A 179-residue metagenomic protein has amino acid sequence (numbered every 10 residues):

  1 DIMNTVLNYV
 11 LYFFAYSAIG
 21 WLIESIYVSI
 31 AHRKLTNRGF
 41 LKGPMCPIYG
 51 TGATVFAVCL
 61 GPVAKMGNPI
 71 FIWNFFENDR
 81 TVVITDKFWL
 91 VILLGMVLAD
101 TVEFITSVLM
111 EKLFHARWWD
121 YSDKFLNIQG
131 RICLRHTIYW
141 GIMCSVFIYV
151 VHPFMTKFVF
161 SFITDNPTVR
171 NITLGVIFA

Functional and structural regions predicted by a protein language model:
D1-A179: Aromatic-rich, lipid-facing transmembrane alpha helices and their immediate juxtamembrane interface loops in integral
